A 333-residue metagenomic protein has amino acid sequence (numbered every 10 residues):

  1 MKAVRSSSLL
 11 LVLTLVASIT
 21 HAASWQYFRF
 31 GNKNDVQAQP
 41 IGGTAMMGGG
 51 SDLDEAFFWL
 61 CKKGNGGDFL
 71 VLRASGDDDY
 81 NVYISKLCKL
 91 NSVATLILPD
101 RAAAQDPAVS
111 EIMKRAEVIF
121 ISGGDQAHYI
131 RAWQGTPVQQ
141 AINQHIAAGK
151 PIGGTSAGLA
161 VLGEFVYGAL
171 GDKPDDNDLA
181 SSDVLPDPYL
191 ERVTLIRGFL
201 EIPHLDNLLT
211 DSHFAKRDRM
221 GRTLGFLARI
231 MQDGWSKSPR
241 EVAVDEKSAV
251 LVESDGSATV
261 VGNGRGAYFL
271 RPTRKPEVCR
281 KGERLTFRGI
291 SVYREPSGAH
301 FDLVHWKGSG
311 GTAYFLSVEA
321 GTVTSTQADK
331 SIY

Functional and structural regions predicted by a protein language model:
M1-L9: Bacterial N-terminal signal peptides that target proteins for export
S8-S18: Bacterial N-terminal signal peptides
A23-G66, L87-C88, K173-Y333: C-terminal and late-domain segments of enzyme folds
L70-S75: Short internal beta-strands
G76-R115: Portal/gating segments that form or line small-molecule/metal binding sites
I112-R115, G135-G149: Catalytic-core regions built around general acid/base machinery
S122-G123, I146-V166: Catalytic nucleophile loop
Q126-T136: Glycine/threonine-rich flexible loop motifs
